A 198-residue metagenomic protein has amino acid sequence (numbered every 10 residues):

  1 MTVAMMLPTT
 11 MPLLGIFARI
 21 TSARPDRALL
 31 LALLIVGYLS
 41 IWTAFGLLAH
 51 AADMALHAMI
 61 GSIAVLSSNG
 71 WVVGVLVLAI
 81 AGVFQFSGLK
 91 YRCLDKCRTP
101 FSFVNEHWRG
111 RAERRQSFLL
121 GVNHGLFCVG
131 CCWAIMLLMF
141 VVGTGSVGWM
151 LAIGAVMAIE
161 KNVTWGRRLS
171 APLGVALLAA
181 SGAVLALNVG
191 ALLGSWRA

Functional and structural regions predicted by a protein language model:
M1, V77-Q85, V156-K161, A180-A183: Alpha-helical transmembrane segments of multi-pass membrane proteins
M1-L39: Juxtamembrane transmembrane-helix termini in multi-pass membrane transport proteins
M5, A79, C128, L178: Divalent metal-coordination and catalytic microenvironments
M11-S22, F86-K90, M157-T164: C-terminal ends of transmembrane helices
G15, L120-L126, W133-V141: Generic transmembrane alpha-helix signature in multi-pass membrane proteins, especially transporters/channels
D26-A55, G130-R168, P172-A180: A small-residue-rich subset of transmembrane alpha-helices
M59-V77, V83-L126, S195-A198: Alpha-helical multi-pass membrane helix bundles of inner-membrane/thylakoid proteins, especially permease cores
G182-A198: Juxtamembrane boundary at the C-terminal end of a transmembrane helix
